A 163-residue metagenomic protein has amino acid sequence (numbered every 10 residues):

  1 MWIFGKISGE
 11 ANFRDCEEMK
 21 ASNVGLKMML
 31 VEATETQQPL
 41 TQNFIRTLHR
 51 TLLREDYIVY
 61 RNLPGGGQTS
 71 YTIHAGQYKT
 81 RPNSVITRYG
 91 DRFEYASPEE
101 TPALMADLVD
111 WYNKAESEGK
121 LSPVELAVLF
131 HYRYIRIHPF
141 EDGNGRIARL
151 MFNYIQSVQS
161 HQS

Functional and structural regions predicted by a protein language model:
M1-S163: FIC/Doc superfamily catalytic core
